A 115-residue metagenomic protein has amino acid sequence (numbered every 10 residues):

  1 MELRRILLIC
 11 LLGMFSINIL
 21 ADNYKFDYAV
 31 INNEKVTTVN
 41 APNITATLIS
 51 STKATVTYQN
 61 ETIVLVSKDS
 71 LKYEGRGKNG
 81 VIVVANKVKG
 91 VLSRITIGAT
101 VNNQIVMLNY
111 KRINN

Functional and structural regions predicted by a protein language model:
M1-L7: Bacterial N-terminal signal peptides that target proteins for export
A21-V39, G75-G77, Y110-R112: Tryptophan-anchored aromatic micro-motifs
D27, Q59-L71, T100-N115: Edge beta-strand at a domain terminus
V36-V64, R94-I105: N-terminal glycine/threonine-rich, aromatic-flanked beta-hairpin/loop signature
T52-K89: Contiguous, well-ordered beta-strand patches that form the walls/edges of small beta-barrel/beta-sandwich domains
N79-N115: Surface-exposed, polar helix/loop patches in the mature regions of secreted/periplasmic/lumenal proteins that form
